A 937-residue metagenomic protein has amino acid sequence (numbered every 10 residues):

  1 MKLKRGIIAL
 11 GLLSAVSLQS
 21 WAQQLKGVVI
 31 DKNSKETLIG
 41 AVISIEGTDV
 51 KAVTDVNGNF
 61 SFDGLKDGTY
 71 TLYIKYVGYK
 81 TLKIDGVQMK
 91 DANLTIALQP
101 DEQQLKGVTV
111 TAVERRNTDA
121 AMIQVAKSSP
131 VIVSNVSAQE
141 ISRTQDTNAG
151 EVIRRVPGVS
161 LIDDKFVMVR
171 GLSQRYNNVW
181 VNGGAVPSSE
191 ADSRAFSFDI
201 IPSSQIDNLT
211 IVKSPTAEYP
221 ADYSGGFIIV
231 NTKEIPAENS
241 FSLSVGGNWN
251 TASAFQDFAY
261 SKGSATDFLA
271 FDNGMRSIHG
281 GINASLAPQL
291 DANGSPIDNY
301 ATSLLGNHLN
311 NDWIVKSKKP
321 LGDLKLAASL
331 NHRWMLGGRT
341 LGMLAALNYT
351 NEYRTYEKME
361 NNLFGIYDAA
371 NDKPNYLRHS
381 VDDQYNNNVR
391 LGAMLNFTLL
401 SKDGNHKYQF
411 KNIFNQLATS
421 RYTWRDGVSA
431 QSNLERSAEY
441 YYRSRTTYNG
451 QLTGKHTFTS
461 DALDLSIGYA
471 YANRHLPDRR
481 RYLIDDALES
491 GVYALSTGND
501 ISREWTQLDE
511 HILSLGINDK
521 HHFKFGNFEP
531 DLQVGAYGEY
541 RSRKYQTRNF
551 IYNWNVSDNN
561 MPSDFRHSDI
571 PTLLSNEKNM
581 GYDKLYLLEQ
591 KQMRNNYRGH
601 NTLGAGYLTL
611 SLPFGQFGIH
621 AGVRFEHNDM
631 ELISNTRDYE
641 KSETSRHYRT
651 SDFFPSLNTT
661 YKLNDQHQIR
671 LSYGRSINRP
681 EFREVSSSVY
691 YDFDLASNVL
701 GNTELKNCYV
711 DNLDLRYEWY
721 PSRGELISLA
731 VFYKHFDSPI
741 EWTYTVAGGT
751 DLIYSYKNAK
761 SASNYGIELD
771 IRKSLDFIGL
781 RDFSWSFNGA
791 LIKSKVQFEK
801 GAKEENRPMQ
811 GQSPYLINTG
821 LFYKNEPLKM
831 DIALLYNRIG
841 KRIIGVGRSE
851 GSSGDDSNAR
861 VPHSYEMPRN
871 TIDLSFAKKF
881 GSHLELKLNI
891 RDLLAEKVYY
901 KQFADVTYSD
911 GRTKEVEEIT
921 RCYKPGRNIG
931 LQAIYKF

Functional and structural regions predicted by a protein language model:
Q24, D291, S295-Y300, G306-T423 (+2 more regions): Transmembrane beta-barrel wall of Gram-negative outer-membrane proteins
I30, V42-E46, K75-Y79, K90-S142 (+2 more regions): Short, acidic, small-residue-rich periplasmic hinge/interaction motif at the N-terminus of Gram-negative outer-membrane
D63, R155-P157, G184-K213, K233 (+1 more regions): Short acidic/polar hinge/loop motifs at secondary-structure boundaries that mediate gating or recognition
I96, I201-L243: A beta-strand signature from Gram-negative outer-membrane beta-barrel systems, especially the internal plug domain
G184-A185, N473-D478, S490-V492, F565-L585 (+5 more regions): Surface-exposed extracellular loop regions of Gram-negative outer-membrane beta-barrel proteins, predominantly
Y493-S496, L508, L513-G516, L700-K706 (+5 more regions): Outer membrane beta-barrel strand-and-loop segments of large Gram-negative receptors, especially TonB-dependent
F732-H735, I753-V846: Gram-negative outer-membrane beta-barrel transporters
D737, R838-S852, K878-F937: C-terminal beta-signal and adjacent terminal beta-strands/loops of Gram-negative outer-membrane beta-barrel proteins
